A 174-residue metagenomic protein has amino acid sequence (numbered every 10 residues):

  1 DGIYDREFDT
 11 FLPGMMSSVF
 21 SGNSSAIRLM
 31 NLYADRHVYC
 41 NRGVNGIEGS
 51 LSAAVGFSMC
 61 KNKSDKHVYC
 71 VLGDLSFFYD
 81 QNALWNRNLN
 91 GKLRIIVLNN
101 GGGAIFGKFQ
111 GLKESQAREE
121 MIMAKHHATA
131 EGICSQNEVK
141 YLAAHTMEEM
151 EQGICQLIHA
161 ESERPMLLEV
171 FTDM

Functional and structural regions predicted by a protein language model:
D1-A26: Active-site pocket-lining segments that scaffold enzyme catalytic pockets across diverse folds
R28-M30: Phosphate- and divalent-cation-binding pockets in alpha/beta enzyme and binding domains that engage nucleotide-derived
L32-M174: Thiamine diphosphate
